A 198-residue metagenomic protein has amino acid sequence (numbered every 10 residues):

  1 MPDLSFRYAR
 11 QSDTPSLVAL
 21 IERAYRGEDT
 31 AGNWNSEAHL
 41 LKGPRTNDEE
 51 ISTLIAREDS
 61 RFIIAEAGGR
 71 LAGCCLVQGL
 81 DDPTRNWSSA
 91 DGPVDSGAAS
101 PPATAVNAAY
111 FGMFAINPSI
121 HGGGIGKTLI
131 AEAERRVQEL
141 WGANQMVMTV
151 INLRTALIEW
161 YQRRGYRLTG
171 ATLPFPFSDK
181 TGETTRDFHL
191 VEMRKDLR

Functional and structural regions predicted by a protein language model:
M1-P15, A19, G32, V191 (+1 more regions): Conserved N-terminal entry element of GNAT/NAT acetyltransferase domains
E22-I51: Conserved GNAT-fold acetyl-CoA-binding loop/helix
G32, T53, L76, D81-A109 (+1 more regions): Conserved acyl-donor/pantetheine-binding loop and adjacent beta-alpha core of acyl/acetyltransferases and related
R45-I63, Y110, R186-H189: A short helix-loop-beta-strand connector motif used in the catalytic cores of GNAT acetyltransferases and, in some
I64, F114-G122, V150-I151: A short, internal acetyl-CoA/4′-phosphopantetheine-binding micro-motif in the GNAT/acyltransferase core
I64, R70-G79, A108-A115: Conserved beta-strand in the GNAT
T128-Q145: Conserved acyl-CoA
G142-R198: C-terminal "cap" of GNAT-fold acetyltransferases
